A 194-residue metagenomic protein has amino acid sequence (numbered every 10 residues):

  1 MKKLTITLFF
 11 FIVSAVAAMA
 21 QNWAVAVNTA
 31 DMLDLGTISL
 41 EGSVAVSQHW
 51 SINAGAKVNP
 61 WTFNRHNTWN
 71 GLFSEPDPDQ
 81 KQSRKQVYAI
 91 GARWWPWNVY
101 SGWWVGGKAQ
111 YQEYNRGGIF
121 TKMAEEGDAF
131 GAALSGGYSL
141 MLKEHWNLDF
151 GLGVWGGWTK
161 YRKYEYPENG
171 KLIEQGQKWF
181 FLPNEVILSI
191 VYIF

Functional and structural regions predicted by a protein language model:
L4-A15: Sec-dependent N-terminal signal peptides
Q21-W23, D34-I38, R84-Y88, E126-A132 (+1 more regions): Residues that define the transmembrane beta-barrel architecture of outer-membrane proteins
N22-A26, L72-P76, G117-F120, N169-E174: Extracytoplasmic loops and strand-loop junctions of Gram-negative outer membrane beta-barrel proteins
N22-L35, I52-N59, G107: Transmembrane beta-strand segments that form the barrel wall of outer-membrane beta-barrel proteins
V44-D149, S189-Y192: Gram-negative (and chloroplast) outer-membrane scaffold detector with strong preference for beta-barrel transmembrane
N64-R65, K143-F194: Predominantly the C-terminal beta-signal and adjacent terminal strand-loop region of outer-membrane beta-barrel
